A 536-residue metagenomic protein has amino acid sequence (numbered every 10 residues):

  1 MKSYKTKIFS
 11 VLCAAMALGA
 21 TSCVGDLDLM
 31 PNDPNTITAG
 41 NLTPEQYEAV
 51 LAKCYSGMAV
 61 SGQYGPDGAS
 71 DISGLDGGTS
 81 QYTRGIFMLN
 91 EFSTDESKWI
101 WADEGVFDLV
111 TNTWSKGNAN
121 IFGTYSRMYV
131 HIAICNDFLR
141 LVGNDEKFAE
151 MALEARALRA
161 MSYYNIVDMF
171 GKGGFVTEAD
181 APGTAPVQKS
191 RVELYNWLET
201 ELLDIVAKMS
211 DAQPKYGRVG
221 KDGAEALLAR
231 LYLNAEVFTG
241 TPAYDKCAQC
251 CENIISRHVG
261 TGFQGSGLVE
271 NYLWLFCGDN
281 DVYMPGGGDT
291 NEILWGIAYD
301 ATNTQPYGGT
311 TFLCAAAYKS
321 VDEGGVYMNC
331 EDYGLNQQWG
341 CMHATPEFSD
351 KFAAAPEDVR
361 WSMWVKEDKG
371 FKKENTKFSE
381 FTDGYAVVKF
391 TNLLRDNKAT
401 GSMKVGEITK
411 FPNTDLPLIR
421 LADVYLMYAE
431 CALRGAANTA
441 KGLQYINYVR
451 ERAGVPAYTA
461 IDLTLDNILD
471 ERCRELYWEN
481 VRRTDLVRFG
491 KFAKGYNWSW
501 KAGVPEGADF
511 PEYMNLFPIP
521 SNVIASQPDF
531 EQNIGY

Functional and structural regions predicted by a protein language model:
M1-N32: Bacterial Sec-dependent N-terminal signal peptides
S22-L27, N41-P44, S97-I100, M128-Y129 (+7 more regions): Long, intrinsically disordered, low-complexity segments
C23-Q81, C251, S526-Y536: Membrane-proximal, proline-rich intrinsically disordered regions
T36-T38, Y64-E91, V176-A179, S210-A226 (+4 more regions): Short, surface-exposed recognition loops and adjoining beta-strand edges that mediate ligand/DNA contacts, enriched
P44-A52, S56-G62, E96-F170, P186-E193 (+4 more regions): Conserved, well-structured interaction surfaces
V60, Y64, N291-E380, N438: Glycine-rich, aromatic-lined ligand/substrate-binding cores of catalytic and carbohydrate-binding domains
S97-K116, G123, H343-R420: Flexible, polar/acidic helix-loop-strand segments at domain edges
